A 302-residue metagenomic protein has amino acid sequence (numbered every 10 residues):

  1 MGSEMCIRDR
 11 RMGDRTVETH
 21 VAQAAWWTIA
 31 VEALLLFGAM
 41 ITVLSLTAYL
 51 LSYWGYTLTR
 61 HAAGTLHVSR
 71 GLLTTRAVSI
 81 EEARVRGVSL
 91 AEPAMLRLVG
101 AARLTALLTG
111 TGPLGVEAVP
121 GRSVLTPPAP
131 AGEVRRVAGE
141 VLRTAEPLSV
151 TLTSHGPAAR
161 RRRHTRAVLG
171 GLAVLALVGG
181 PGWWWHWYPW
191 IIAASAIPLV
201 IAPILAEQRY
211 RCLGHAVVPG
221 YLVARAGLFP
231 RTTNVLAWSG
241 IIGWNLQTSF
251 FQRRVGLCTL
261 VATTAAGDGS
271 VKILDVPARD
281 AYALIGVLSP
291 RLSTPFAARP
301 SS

Functional and structural regions predicted by a protein language model:
M1-E4, R8-S302: N-terminal basic, Ser/Thr-rich segments that initiate or prime the first beta/alpha elements at protein or domain
